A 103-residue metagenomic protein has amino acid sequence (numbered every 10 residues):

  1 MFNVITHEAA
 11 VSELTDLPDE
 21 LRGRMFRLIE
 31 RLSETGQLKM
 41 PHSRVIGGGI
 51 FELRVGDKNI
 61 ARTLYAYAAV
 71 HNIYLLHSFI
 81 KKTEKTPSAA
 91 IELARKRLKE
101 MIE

Functional and structural regions predicted by a protein language model:
M1-I60, A69-I73, I80-E103: Basic, Lys/Arg-enriched alpha-helical interface segments
L64, L75: Short hydrophobic-acidic sequence motifs that mark active-site Asp/Glu residues
